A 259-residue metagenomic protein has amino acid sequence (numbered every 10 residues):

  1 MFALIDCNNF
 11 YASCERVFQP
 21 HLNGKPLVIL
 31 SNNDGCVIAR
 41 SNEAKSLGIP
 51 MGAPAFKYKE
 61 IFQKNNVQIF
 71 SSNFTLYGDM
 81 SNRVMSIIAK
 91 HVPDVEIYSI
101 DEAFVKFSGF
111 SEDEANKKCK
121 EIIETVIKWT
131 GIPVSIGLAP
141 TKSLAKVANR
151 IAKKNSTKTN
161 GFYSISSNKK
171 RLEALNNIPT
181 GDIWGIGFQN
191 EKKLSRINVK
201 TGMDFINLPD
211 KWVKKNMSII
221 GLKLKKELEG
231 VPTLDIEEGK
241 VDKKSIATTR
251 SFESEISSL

Functional and structural regions predicted by a protein language model:
M1-I100, F104: Residues that scaffold, gate, or flank divalent-cation-dependent active/transport sites
C14-R16, A39-N42, L144-A152, D235-K240: Short acidic, glycine/serine/threonine-rich loops at helix termini
P54, P179, K200-M203: Short, structural beta-strand-to-alpha-helix junction motif
R83, I87-H91, E121-T130, K193 (+2 more regions): Generic non-transmembrane alpha-helical segments
V105-I123, N198: Catalytic palm subdomain of template-directed nucleic-acid polymerases, centered on the conserved carboxylate motif
A115-G181: Long, highly charged, low-complexity intrinsically disordered interaction regions that mediate electrostatic DNA/RNA
N190-L259: DNA-contacting surface of Y-family translesion DNA polymerases
